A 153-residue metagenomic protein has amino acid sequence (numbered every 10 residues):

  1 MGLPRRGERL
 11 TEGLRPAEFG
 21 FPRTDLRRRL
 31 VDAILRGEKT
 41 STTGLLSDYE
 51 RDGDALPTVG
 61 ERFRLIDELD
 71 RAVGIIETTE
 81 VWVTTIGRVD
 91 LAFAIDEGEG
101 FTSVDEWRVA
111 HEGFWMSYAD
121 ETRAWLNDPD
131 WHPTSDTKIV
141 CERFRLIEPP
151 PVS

Functional and structural regions predicted by a protein language model:
M1-I75, V81-S153: Mixed-charge, low-complexity intrinsically disordered regions
